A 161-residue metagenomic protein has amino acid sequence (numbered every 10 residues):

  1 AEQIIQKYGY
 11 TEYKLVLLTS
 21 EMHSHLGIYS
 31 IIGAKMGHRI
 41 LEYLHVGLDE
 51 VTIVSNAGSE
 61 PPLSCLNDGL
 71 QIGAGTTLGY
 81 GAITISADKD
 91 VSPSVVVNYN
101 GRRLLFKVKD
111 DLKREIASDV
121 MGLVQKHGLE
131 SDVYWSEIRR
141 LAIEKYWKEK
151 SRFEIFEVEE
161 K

Functional and structural regions predicted by a protein language model:
A1-L26, K35-K161: Non-transmembrane, aqueous-exposed alpha-helical and coiled segments at domain scale
